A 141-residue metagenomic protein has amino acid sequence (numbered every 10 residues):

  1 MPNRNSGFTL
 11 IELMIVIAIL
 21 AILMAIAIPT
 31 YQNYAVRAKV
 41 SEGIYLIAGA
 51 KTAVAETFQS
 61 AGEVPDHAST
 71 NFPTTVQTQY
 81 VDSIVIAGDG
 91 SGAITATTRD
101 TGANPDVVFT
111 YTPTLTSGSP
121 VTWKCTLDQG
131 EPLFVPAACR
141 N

Functional and structural regions predicted by a protein language model:
M1, M24-A27, A38, K51 (+3 more regions): Short linear sequence motifs
M1-N3, Q59-S60: Short alpha-helix boundary/capping motifs
P2-A35, K39-E42, L46: N-terminal single-pass transmembrane signal-anchor helix
K39-E42, A53, D66, Y80: Amphipathic alpha-helical interaction segments
G43-A61: N-terminal alpha-helical signal peptides/signal-anchor transmembrane segments
F58-N141: Periplasmic/extracellular, small/polar-rich flexible segments of pilin-like filament-forming proteins
